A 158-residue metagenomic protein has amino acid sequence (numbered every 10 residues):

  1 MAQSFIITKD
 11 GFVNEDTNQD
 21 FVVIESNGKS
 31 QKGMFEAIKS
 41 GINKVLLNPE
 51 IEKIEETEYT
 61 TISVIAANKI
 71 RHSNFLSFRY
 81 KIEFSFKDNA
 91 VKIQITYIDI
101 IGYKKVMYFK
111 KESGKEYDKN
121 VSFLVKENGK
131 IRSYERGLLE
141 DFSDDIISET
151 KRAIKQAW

Functional and structural regions predicted by a protein language model:
A2-W158: Ser/Thr-rich, low-complexity intrinsically disordered terminal regions
